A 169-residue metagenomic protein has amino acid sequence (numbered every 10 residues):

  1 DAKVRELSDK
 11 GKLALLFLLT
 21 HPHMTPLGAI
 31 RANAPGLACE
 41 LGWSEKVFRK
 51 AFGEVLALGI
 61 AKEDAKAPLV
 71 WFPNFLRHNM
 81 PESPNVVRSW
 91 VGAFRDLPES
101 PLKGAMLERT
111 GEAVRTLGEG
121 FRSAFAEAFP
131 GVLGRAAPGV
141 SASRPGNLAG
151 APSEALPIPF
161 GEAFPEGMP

Functional and structural regions predicted by a protein language model:
D1-G120, A124, P169: Detector for short helical micro-motifs
V4-D9, S123-A126, G131-S153: N-terminal non-globular leader segments, chiefly Sec-dependent signal peptides
S143-P169: Append "and, occasionally, other polyanion-binding protein interfaces
